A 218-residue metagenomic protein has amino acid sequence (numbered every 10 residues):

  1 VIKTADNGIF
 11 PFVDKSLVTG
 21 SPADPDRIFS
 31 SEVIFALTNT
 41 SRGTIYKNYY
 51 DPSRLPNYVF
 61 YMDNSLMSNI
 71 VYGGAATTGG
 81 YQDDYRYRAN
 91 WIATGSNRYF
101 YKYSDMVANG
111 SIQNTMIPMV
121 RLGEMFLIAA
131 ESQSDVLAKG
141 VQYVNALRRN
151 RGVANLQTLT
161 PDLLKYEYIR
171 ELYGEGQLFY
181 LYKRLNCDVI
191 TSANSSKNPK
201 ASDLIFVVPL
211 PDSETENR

Functional and structural regions predicted by a protein language model:
V1-R54, V59, N64, Y72-R218: Acidic/polar-rich alpha-helix caps and helix-coil junctions
